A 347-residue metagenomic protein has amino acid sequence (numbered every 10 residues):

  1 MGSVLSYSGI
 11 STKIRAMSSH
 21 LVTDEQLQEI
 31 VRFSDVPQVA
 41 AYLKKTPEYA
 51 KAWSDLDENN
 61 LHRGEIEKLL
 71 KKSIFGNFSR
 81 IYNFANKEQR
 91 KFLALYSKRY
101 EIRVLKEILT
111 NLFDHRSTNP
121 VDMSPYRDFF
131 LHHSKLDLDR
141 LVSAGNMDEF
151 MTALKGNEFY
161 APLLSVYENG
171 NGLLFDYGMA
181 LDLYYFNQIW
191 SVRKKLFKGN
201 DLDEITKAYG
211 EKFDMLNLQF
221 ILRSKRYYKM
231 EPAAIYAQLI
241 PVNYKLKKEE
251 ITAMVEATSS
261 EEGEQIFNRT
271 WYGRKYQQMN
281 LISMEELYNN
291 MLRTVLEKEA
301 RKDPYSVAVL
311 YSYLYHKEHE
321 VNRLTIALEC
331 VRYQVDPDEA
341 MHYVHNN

Functional and structural regions predicted by a protein language model:
M1-N347: N-terminal domain-start signal
